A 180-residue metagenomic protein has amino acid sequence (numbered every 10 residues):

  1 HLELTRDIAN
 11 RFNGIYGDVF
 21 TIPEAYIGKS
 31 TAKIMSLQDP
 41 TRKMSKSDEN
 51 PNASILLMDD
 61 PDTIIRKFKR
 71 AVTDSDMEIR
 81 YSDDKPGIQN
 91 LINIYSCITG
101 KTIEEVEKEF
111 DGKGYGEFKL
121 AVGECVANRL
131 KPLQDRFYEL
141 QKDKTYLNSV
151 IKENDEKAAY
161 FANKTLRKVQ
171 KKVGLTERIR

Functional and structural regions predicted by a protein language model:
L2-R180: Conserved nucleotide- and phosphate/pyrophosphate-binding catalytic cores in adenylate/nucleotidyl-handling enzymes
